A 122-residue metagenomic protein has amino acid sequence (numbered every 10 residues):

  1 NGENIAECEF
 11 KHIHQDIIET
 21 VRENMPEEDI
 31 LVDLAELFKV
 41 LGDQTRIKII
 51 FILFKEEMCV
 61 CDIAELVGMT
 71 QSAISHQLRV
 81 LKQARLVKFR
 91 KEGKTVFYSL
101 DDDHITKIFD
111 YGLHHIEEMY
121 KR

Functional and structural regions predicted by a protein language model:
N1-E3, I47-K48, E118: Short intrinsically disordered, low-complexity coil segments enriched in acidic
N1-L41: N-terminal leader segment of winged-helix/HTH proteins
N24-S72, V96-D103: N-terminal helix-turn-helix DNA-binding core of bacterial DNA-binding proteins
G42, I74-Q77, G112: Generic structural signal for conserved hydrophobic packing positions in ordered secondary structure
E65, H76, K82-Q83: Alpha-helical residues within the helix-turn-helix
K82-E92, S99: Beta-hairpin "wing" of winged helix-turn-helix
S99-R122: Conserved segment of winged-helix/HTH DNA-binding domains
